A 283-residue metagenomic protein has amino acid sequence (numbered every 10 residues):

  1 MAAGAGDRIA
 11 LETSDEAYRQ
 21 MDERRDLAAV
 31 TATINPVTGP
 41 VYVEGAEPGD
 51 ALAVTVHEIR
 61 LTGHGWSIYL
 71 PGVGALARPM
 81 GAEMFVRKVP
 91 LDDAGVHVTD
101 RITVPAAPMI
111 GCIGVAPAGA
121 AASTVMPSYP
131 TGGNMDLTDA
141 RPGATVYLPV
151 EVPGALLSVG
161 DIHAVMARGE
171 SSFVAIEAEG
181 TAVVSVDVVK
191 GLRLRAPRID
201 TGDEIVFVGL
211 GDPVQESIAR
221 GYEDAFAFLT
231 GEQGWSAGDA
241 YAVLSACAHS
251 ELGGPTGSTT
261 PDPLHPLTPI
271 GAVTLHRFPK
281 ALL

Functional and structural regions predicted by a protein language model:
M1-V30: N-terminal, Lys/Arg-enriched amphipathic/low-complexity engagement segments that precede the first folded domain
A3, V43-A46, A140: Short, well-ordered loop/turn sites that connect or cap secondary structure elements
L11, A51-V54, L148: A generic structural signal for residues embedded in beta-strands
E16-L27, I59-I68, G154-A164, G253-T256: Short, Lys/Arg- and Gly-enriched loop/turn segments at beta-strand edges
P36, E58-P142, Y147: Intrinsically disordered, low-complexity linker/loop segments enriched in Gly/Pro and charged/polar residues
P108-N134, T138-E216, G221, F226: Conserved mixed alpha/beta catalytic, RNA-binding, or beta-rich assembly cores of soluble enzyme, regulatory
G209-L283: C-terminal alpha-helical interaction appendages
